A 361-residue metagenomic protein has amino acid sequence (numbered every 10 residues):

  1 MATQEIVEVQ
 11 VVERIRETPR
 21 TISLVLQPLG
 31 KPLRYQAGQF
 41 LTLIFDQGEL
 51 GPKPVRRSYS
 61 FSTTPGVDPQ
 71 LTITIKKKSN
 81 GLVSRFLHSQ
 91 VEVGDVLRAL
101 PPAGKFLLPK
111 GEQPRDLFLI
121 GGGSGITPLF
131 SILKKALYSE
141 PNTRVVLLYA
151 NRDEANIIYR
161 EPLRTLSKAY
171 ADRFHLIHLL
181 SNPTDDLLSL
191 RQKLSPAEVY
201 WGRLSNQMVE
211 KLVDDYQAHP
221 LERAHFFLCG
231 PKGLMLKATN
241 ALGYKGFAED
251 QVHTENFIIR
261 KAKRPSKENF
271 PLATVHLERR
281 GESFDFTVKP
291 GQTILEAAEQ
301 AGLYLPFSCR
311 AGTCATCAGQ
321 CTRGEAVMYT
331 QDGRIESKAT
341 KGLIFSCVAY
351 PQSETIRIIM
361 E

Functional and structural regions predicted by a protein language model:
M1-T3, Q10, T21, Y244 (+3 more regions): Iron-sulfur (Fe-S) cluster-binding modules
A2-E5, R85-E268, T274-H276, S283: FNR/FR-type flavoprotein reductase catalytic core
A2-V96, L100, P114-R115, T143 (+3 more regions): Ferredoxin-reductase
F61, K289, P306-A315: Cysteine-centered iron-sulfur cluster-binding motifs in ferredoxin-type domains/subunits of redox enzymes
C229, C309, C314-C317, C347: Short cysteine clusters
P271-P306: C-terminal accessory/binding modules appended to enzymatic or scaffolding proteins
L295, P306, A311, K341-I344: Residues immediately within or flanking Cys/His clusters that coordinate Zn2+ in small zinc-binding modules
A297-A301, T316-E361: Iron-sulfur (Fe-S) cluster-binding segments and ferredoxin-like electron-carrier domains, especially [2Fe-2S]
